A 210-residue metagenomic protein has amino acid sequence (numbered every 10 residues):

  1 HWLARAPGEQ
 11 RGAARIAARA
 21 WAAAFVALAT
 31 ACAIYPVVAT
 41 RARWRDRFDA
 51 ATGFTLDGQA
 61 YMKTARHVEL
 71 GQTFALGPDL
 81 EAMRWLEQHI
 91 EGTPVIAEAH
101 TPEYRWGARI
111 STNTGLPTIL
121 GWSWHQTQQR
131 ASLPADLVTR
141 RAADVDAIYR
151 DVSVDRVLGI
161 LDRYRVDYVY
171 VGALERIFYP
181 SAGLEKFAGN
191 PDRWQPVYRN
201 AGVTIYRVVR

Functional and structural regions predicted by a protein language model:
W2-R41, R47: Signature aromatic-anchored transmembrane alpha helix within multi-pass, membrane-resident enzymes that catalyze glycan
P36-R210: Extracytoplasmic
